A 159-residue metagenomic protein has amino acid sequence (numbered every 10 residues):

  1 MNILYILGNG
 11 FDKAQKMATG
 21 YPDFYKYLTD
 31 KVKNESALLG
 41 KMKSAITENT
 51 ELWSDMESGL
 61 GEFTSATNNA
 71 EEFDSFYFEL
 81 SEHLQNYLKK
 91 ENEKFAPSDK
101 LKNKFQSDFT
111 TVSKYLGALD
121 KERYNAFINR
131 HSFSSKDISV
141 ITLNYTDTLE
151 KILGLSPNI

Functional and structural regions predicted by a protein language model:
I3, Q15, T19, D23-I159: Active-site periphery "cap/insert" segments of enzyme catalytic domains
D12: Alpha-helical structural modules in large enzymes and assemblies
